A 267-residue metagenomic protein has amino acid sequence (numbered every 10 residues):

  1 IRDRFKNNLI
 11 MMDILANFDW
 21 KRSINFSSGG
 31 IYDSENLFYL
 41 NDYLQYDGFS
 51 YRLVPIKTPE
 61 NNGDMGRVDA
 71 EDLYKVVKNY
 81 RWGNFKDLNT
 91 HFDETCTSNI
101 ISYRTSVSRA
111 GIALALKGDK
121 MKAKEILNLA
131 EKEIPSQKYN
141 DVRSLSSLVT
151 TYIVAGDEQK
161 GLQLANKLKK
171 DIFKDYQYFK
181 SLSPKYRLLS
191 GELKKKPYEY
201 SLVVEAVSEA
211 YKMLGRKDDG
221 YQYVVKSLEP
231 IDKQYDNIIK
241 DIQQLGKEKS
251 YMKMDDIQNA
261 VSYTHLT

Functional and structural regions predicted by a protein language model:
I1-L266: ER/secretory pathway lumenal C-terminal domains and tails of membrane proteins involved in glycoprotein biogenesis
